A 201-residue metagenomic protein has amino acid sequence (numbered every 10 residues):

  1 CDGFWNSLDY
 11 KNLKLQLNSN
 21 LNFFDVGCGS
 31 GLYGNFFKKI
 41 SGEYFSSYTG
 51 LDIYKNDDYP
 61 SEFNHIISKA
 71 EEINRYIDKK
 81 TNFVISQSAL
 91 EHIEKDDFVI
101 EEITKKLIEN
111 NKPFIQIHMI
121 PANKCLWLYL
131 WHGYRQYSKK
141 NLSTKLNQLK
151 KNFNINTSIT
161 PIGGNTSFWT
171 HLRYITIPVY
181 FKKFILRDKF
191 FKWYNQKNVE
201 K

Functional and structural regions predicted by a protein language model:
C1-K79, F83: Conserved N-terminal segment of class I S-adenosyl-L-methionine
D2-F4, E94, Q136: Conserved phosphate-coordination/catalytic loops
N18, G42, E94, I108-K112: Short conserved AdoMet
G31, E94-F98: Short N-terminal helix/helix-N-cap motif within the alpha/beta-hydrolase-1
D57, N74, I93-E94, W127: Activation segment
F83-K95: A short SAM/SAH-binding and catalytic strip from SAM-dependent methyltransferases
D97-F98, E102-K201: S-adenosyl-L-methionine-dependent methyltransferase catalytic module, highlighting the catalytic core
